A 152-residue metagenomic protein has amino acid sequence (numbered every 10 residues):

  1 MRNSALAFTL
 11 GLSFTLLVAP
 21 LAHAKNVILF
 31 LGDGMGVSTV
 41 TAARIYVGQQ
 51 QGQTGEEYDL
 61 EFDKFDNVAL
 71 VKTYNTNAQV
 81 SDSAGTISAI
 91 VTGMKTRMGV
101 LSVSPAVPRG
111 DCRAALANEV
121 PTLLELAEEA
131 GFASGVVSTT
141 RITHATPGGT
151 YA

Functional and structural regions predicted by a protein language model:
M1-A7: Positively charged n-region of N-terminal signal peptides that target proteins for export
A7-L17: Bacterial N-terminal signal peptides
L17-H23: Bacterial Sec-dependent signal peptides at the C-terminal "C-region" and cleavage site
H23-A152: N-terminal catalytic scaffold of extracellular/periplasmic and nuclease hydrolases that process anionic headgroups
